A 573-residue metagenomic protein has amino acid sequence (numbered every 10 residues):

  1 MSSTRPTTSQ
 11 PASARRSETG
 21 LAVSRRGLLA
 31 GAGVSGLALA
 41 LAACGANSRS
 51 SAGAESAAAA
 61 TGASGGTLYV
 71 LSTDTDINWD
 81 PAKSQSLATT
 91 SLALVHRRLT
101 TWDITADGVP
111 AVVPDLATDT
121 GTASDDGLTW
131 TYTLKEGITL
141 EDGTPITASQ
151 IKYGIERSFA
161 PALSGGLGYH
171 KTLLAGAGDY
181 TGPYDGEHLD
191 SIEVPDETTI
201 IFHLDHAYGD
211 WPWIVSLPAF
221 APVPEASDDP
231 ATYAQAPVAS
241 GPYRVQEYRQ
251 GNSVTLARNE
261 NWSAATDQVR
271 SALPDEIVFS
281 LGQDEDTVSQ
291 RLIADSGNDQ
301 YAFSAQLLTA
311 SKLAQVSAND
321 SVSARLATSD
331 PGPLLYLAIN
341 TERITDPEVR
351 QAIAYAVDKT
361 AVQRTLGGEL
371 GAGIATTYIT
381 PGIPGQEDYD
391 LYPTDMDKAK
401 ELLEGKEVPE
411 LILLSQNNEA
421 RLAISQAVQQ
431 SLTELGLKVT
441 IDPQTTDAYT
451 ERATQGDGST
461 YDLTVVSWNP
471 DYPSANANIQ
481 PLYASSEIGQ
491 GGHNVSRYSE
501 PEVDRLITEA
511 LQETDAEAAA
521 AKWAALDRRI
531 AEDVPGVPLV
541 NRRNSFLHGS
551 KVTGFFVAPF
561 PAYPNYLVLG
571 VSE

Functional and structural regions predicted by a protein language model:
L71-D125, V238: N-terminal lobe/hinge region of extracytoplasmic solute-binding protein
I104, E187-H188, H203-S271, E276: Gly/Pro-rich hinge or "lid" segments in bacterial periplasmic/extracellular proteins
T133, Q150-K152, L163-V223, E247-R249: Surface-exposed binding/hinge segments that line and control ligand-binding clefts or catalytic entry sites
I146-E156, E197-H203, G241-P242, A272-E276 (+4 more regions): Alpha-helical secondary-structure segments
G165, Q246-A257, V278-T341: Extracellular/periplasmic solute-recognition and catalytic clefts
Q351, K438-T450, N478-G549, E573: Extracytoplasmic/peripheral linker and loop segments enriched in polar/acidic and small residues with frequent Thr/Pro
G368-L403, N418-A423: Structural transition elements
F546-E573: Long beta-strand-rich cores associated with HINT superfamily self-processing modules
